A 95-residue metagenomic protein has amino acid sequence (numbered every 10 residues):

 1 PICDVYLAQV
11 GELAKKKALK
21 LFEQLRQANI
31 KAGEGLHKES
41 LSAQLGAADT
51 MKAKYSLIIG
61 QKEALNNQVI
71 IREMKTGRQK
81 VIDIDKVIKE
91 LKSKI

Functional and structural regions predicted by a protein language model:
P1-I95: NTP/phosphate- and nucleic-acid-binding module
